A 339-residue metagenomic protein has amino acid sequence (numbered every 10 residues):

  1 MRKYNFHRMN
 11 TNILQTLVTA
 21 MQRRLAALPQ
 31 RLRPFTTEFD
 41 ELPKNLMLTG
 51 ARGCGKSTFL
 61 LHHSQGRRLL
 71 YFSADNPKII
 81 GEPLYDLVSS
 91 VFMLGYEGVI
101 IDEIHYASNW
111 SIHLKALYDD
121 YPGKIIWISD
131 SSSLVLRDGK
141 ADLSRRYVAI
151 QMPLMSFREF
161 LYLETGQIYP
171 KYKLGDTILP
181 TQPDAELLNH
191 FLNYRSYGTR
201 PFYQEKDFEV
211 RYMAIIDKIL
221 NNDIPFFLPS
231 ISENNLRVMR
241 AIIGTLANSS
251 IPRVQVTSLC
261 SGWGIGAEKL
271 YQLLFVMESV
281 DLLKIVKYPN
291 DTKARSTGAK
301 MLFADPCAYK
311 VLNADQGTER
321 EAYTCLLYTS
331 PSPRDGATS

Functional and structural regions predicted by a protein language model:
Y4-T37: N-terminal pre-Walker A segment at the start of P-loop NTPase domains
K56: Conserved lysine of the Walker
F59: Hydrophobic positions on the alpha1 helix immediately C-terminal to the Walker A/P-loop
L70-L94: Short glycine-rich substrate-engagement loop in P-loop NTPases that contacts/grips substrate
L87-D120: Conserved nucleotide-sensing/catalytic segment adjacent to the nucleotide-binding pocket in NTP-handling enzymes
I125-S131: Structural recognition of the conserved hydrophobic beta-strand(s) that form the central parallel beta-sheet of P-loop
G139-L236, I243, A247: Interdomain motor-coupling "hinge/lid" segment immediately C-terminal to the ATP-binding subdomain of NTP-driven enzymes
E209, A214-S330, R334: Accessory nucleic acid-recognition modules appended to NTPase machines
